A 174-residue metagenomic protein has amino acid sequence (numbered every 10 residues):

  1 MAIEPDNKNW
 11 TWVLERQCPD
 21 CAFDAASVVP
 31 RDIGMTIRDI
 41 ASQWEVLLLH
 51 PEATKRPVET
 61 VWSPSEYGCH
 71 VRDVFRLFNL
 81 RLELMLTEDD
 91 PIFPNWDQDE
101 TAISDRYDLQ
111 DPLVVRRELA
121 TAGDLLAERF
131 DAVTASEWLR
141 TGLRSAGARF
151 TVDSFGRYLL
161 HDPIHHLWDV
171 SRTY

Functional and structural regions predicted by a protein language model:
M1-D39: Terminal targeting/low-complexity segments that flank the catalytic cores of oxidoreductases
M1-E15, E52-A102, D124, W138-Y174: Short, contiguous alpha-helical
P19-D24, D99-Y107: A short small-residue
S27-R31, P112-R116, G156: Active-site rim elements
V29-T36, E59, S63, Y67-V74 (+2 more regions): Alpha-helix N-cap/loop-to-helix boundary motif
I33, I37, T60, L119 (+1 more regions): Aromatic-acidic/polar surface patches that form glycan- and anion
G34-W62: A glycine-rich, hydrophobic loop/mini-helix early in the fold
T36, I40, W44-V46, A102-R140: Acidic/histidine-rich alpha-helical segments that form the ligand environment of transition-metal centers
